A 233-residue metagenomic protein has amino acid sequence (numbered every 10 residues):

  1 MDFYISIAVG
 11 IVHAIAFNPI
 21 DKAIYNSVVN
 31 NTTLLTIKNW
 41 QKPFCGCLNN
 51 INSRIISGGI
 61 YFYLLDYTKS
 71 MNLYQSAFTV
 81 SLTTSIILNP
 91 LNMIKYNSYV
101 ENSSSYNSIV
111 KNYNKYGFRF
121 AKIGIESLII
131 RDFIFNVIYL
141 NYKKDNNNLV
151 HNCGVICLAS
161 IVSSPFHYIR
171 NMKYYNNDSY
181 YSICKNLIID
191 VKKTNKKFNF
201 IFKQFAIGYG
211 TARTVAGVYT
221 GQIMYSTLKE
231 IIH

Functional and structural regions predicted by a protein language model:
M1-H233: Matrix-facing interhelical linker segments
